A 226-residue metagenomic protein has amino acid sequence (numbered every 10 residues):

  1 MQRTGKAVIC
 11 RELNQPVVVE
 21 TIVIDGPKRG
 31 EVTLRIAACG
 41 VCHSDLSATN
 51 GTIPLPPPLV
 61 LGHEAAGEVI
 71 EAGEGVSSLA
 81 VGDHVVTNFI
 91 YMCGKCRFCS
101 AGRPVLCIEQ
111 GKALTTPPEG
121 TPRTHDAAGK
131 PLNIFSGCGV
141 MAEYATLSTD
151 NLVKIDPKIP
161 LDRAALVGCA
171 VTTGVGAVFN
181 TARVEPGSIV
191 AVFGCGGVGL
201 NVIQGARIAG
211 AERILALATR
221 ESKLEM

Functional and structural regions predicted by a protein language model:
M1-T4, P27-K28: Extreme N-terminus of proteins, especially the signal/transit-peptide cleavage junction and the first residues
K6-V8, V18, V23, R35 (+2 more regions): Residues located in well-ordered beta-strands
V23-I24, P56-G62, L132-G137, E143-Y144: Short Gly/Pro-enriched turn/cap motifs at secondary-structure boundaries
D25-C39, T49-S100, V105, A113 (+1 more regions): Glycine-rich beta-strand-centered segment in the early N-terminal region that forms part of a ligand/cofactor-binding
F89-D150: Cysteine-cluster motifs in flexible loop/terminal segments that predominantly coordinate metals
Y144, D150-L152, D156-M226: Mid-domain Rossmann-like dinucleotide-binding core that forms the NAD(H)/NADP(H) cofactor-binding site
